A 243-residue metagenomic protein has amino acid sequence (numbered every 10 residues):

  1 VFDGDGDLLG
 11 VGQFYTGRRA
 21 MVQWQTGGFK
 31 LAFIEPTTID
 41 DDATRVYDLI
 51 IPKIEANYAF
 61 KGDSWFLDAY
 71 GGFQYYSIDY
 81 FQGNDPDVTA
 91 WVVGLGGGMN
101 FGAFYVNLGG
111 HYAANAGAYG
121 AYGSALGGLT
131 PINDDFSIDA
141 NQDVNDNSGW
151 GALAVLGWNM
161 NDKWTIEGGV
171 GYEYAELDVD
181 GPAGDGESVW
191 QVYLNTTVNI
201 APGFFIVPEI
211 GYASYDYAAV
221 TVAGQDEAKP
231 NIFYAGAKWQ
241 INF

Functional and structural regions predicted by a protein language model:
V1-D40, D48-E55, A59-D63, G98-G102 (+2 more regions): Outer membrane beta-barrel
D7-L9, F29-T37, L67-Y75, T165-A175 (+1 more regions): Transmembrane beta-strand segments that form the barrel wall of outer-membrane beta-barrel proteins
T16-A20, Q25-G27, D48-I54, D87-V93 (+3 more regions): Residues that define the transmembrane beta-barrel architecture of outer-membrane proteins
V22-T26, A56-F60, L95-M99, L108 (+3 more regions): Residues on the lipid-exposed face of transmembrane beta-strands in outer-membrane beta-barrel proteins
T38-I51, E55-N57, V170-N195, A218 (+2 more regions): C-terminal/domain-terminus segments
K61-W190: Detector for outer-membrane/organellar transmembrane beta-barrel domains, recognizing the amphipathic beta-strand
V192-G211, Y215-Y217: C-terminal closing repeat unit and adjoining cap/tail of repeat-based domains
V198-I200, F204, K229-F243: Outer-membrane beta-barrel "beta-signal"
